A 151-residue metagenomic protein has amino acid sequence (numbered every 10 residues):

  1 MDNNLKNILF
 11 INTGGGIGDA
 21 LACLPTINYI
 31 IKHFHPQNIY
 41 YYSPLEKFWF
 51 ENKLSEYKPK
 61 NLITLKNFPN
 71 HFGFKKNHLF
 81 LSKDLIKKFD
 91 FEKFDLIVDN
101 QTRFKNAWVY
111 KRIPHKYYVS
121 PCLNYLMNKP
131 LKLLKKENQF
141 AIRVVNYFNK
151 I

Functional and structural regions predicted by a protein language model:
M1-I151: Catalytic machinery of carbohydrate-active enzymes, primarily nucleotide-sugar-dependent glycosyltransferases
